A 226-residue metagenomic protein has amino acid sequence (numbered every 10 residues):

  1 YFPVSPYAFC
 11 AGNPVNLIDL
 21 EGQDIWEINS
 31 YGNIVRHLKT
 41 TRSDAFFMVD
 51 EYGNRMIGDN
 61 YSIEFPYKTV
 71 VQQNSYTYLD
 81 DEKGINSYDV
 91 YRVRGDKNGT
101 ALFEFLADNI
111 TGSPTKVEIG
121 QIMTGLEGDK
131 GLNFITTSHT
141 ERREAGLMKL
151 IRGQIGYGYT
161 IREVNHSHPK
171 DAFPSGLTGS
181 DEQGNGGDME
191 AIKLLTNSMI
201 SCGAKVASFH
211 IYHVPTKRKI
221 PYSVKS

Functional and structural regions predicted by a protein language model:
Y1-Y76: Short turn/helix-capping motifs enriched in Asx and small/polar residues
P6, V117-I119, V206: Extracellular structured ligand-interaction cores
P14-V15, T41-R42, E127-G128, H168-A172: Acidic glycine-/aspartate-rich tracts in secreted/extracellular proteins
L20, I25-K39, A145-S226: Active-site-proximal loop/helix of nucleotide/amide-processing enzymes and allied scaffolds
T69, Y78, I135-A145: Structured interaction and signal-relay segments at domain junctions
T77-T100, E104: Charge-patterned, phosphorylation-rich low-complexity C-terminal interaction regions of large eukaryotic proteins
D108-T115: Short consensus segments that form the blades of beta-propeller domains, in both extracellular/periplasmic
E118-L126, H210: Short beta-strand scaffold segments in enzyme catalytic cores
